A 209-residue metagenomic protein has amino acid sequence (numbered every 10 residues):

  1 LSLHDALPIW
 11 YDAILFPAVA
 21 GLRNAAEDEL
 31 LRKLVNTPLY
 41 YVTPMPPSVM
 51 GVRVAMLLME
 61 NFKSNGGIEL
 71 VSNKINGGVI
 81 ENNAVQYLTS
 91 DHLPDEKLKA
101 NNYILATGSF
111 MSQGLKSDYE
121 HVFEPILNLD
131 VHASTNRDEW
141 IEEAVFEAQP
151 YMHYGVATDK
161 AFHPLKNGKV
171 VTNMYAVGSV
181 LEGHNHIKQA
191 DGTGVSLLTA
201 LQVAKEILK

Functional and structural regions predicted by a protein language model:
S2-L7: Short, small-residue-biased leader/transition segments that mark boundaries at the very start of proteins
F16-A26, Y40-E60, L70, K188: Short beta-strand to alpha-helix junction loop
M59, G77-K97, Y103: Conserved beta-strand-loop-beta-strand element in the redox core of flavoprotein oxidoreductases
N65-I75: A conserved beta-strand/loop element that lines the FAD pocket in flavoprotein oxidoreductases
H92-D95, N101-Q113, V180: Glycine-/small-residue-rich beta->alpha transition segments that form the dinucleotide
P94-D95, V131-N136, W140-H186: FAD-binding beta-loop-beta segment adjacent to the flavin cofactor pocket
Q113-Y119, T172-M174, S179-K209: A conserved FAD-binding loop/helix module that cradles the flavin
S117-W140, L197-Q202: Gly/Ser/Thr-rich active-site loops/lids in small-molecule metabolic enzymes that frequently grip phosphoryl groups
